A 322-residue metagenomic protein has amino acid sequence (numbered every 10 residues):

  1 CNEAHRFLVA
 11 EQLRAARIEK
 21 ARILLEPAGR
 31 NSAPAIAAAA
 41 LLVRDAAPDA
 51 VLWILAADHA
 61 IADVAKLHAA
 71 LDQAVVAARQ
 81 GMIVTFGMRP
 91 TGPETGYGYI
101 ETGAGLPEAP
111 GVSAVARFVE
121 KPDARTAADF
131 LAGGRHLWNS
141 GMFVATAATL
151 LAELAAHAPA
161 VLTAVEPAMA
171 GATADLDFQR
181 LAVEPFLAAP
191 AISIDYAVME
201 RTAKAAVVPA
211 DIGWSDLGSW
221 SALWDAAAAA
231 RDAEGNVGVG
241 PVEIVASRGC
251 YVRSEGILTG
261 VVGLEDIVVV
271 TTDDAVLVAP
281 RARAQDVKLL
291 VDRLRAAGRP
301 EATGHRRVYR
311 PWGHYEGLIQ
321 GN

Functional and structural regions predicted by a protein language model:
C1-K66, D72, M88: Conserved N-terminal catalytic core of the sugar/cofactor nucleotidyltransferase
N2, A57, M88, A145 (+3 more regions): Cofactor-binding loop segments of dinucleotide-utilizing enzymes, especially the Rossmann-like FAD- and NAD(P)+-binding
A16-R17, D45-A47, W53-I54, V76-A78 (+8 more regions): Solvent-exposed alpha-helices and their adjacent loops that cap or buttress functional pockets in soluble metabolic
G29-P34, G92-E94, A124-T126, W214-S215: A short acidic, often aromatic-flanked loop/helix-cap motif at beta-alpha or helix-coil junctions that lines enzyme
A39, D58, I100, T146 (+2 more regions): Residue-level signal for inorganic ion chemistry
L52, R135, M142-F143, A191 (+2 more regions): A residue-level structural signature of the nucleotidyltransferase/glycosyltransferase Rossmann-like core
V64-A188, A206: Conserved core of the sugar-phosphate nucleotidyltransferase
T149-N322: Left-handed beta-helix
